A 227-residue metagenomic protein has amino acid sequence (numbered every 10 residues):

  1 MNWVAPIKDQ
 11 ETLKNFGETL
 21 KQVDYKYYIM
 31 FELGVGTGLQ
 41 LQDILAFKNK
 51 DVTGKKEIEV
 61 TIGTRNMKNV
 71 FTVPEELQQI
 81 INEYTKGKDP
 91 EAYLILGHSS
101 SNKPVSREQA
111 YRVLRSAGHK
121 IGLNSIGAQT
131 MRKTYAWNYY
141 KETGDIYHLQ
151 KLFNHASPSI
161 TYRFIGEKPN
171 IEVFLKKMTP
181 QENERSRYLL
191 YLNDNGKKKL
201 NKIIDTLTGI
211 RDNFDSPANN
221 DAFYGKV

Functional and structural regions predicted by a protein language model:
Q10-T37: Basic, Lys/Arg- and aromatic-enriched nucleic-acid-binding interface segment
T19-Q22, R112-Y147: Short, basic (Lys/Arg/His-rich) helix/loop patches that form interaction surfaces in the mid-to-C-terminal regions
M30, G38, Q42-F47, L149: Alpha-helix N-cap/helix-start motif at helix boundaries, enriched for small hydrophobics
E32, G36, T134-N154, R163: C-terminal catalytic core of tyrosine-transesterase DNA break-rejoin enzymes
T37, A46-L77: Conserved tyrosine-mediated DNA breakage-rejoining catalytic core shared by Y-recombinases
V52-K55, D145-I165, N170, N195: Short, polar N-cap/turn motifs at the start of nucleic acid-interacting alpha helices
G63-S100: Basic, alpha-helical nucleic-acid-contacting "clamp/cap" segments
G166-K198, I203-D205, I210: DNA/chromatin major-groove-contacting recognition/catalytic segments
